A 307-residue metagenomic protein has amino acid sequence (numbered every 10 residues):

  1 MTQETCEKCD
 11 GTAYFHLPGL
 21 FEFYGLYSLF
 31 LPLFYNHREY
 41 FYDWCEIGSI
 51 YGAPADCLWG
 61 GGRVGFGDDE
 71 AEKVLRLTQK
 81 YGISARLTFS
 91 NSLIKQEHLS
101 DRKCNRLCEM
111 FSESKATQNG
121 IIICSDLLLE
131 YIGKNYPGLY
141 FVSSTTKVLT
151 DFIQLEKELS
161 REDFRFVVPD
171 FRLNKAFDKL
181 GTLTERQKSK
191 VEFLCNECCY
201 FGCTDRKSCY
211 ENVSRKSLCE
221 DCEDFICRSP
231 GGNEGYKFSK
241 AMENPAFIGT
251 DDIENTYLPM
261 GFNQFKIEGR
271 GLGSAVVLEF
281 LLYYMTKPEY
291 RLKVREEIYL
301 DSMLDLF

Functional and structural regions predicted by a protein language model:
T2-E158, F164-F307: Active-site pocket-lining/capping segments in soluble small-molecule metabolic enzymes
